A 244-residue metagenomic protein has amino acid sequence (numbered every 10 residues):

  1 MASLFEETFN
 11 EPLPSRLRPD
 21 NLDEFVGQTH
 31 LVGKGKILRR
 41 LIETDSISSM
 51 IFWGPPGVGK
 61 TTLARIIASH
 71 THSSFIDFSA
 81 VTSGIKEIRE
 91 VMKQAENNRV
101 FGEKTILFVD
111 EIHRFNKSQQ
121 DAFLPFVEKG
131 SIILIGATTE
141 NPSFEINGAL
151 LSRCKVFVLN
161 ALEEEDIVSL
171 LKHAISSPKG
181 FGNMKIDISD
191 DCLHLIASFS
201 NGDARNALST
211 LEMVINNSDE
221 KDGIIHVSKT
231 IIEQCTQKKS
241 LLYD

Functional and structural regions predicted by a protein language model:
M1-N10, R40-S79, K93-E96, L124-K129: Walker A/P-loop
M1-T44: A short, basic N-terminal segment
L31-K36, S73-I106, K117: Short glycine-rich substrate-engagement loop in P-loop NTPases that contacts/grips substrate
R39-E43, V109, H113-S152: Conserved catalytic/switch belt of AAA+ P-loop NTPases
S79-V81, K155-V168: Conserved AAA+ ATPase "SRH/arginine-finger" region at the nucleotide-binding site
R153, S169-G182, N216-N217: Conserved AAA+ ATPase "sensor/coupling" helix adjacent to the nucleotide-binding pocket
H194-F199, R205-E220, I231-Q234: C-terminal helical "lid" of AAA+/P-loop NTPase domains
V227-D244: C-terminal engagement/docking regions of AAA+ P-loop ATPases
